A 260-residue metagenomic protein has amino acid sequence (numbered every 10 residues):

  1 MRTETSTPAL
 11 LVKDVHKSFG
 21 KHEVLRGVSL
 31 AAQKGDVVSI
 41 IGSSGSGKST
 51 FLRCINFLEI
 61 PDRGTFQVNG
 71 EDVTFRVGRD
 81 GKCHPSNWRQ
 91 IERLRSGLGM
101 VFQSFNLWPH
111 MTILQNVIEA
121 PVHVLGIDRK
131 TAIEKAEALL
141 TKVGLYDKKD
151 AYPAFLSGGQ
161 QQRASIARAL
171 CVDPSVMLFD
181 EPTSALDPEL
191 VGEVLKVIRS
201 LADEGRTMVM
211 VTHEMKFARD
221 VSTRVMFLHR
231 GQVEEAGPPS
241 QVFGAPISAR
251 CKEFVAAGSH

Functional and structural regions predicted by a protein language model:
M1-P8: Extreme N-terminus of proteins, especially the signal/transit-peptide cleavage junction and the first residues
P8-P239: ABC family nucleotide-binding domain
F227-R230, S240-H260: C-terminal boundary and immediately downstream tail of ABC-type ATPase nucleotide-binding domains
